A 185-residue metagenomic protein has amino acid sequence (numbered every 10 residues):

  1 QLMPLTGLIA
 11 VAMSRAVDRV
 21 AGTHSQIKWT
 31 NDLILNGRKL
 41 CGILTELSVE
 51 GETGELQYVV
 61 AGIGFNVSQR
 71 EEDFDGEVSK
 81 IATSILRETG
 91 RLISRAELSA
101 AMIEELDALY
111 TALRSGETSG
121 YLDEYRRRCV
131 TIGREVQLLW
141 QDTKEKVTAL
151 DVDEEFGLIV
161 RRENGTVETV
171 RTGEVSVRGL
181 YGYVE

Functional and structural regions predicted by a protein language model:
P4-S25, L35-E185: Long, positively charged amphipathic alpha-helical accessory segments at protein N-termini or as interdomain linkers
